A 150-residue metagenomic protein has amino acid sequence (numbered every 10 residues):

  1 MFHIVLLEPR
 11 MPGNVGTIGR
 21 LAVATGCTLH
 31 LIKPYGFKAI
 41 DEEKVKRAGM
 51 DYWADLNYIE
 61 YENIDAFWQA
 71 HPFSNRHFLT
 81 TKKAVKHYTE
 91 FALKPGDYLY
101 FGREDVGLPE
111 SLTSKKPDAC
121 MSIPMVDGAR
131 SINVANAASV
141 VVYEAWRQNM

Functional and structural regions predicted by a protein language model:
M1-K82, W146: RNA substrate-binding interface of SAM-dependent RNA methyltransferases
V15-G16, D41, Y88-E90, P109-L112 (+1 more regions): Short glycine-/acidic-enriched loop or helix-start segments at secondary-structure transitions that form or flank
I18-A22, K44-R47, A92-P95, T113-K116 (+1 more regions): Short, glycine/charged-enriched secondary-structure capping and boundary segments
K33-F37, N57, E104-D105, M125-A129: Short, acidic/turn-prone active-site loops that include or flank metal/cofactor- and phosphate-binding residues
K83-S114, M121: Active-site/ligand-binding-proximal alpha/beta "capping" segment
K115-M150: Structured adenosyl-cofactor binding patch, chiefly the S-adenosyl-L-methionine
